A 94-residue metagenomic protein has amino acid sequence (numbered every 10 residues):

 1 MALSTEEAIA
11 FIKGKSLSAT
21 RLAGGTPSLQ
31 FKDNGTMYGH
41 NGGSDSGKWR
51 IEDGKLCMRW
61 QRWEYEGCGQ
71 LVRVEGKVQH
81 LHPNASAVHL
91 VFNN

Functional and structural regions predicted by a protein language model:
M1-N94: Lipid interaction determinants
